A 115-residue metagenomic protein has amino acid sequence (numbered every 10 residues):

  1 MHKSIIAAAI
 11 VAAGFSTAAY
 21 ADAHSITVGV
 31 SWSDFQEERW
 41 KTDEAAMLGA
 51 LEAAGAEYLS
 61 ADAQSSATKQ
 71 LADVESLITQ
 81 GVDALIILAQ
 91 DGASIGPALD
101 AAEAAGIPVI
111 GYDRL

Functional and structural regions predicted by a protein language model:
K3-A13, Y20-L115: A residue-level marker of the well-folded mature domains of exported/periplasmic proteins
